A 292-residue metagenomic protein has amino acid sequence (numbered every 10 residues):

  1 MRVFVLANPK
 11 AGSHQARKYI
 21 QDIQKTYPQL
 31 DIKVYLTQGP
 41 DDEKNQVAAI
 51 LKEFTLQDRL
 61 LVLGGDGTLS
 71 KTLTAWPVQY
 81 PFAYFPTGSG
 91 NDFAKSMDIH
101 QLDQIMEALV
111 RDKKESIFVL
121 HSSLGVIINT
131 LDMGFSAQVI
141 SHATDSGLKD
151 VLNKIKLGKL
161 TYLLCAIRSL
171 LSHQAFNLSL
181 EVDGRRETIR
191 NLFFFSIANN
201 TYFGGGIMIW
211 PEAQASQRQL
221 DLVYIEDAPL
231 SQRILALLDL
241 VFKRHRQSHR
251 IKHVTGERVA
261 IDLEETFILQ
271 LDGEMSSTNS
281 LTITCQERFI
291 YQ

Functional and structural regions predicted by a protein language model:
M1-L60, S70, T74: ATP/NTP phosphate-donor binding region
P9, L131-F135, A198-T201, D227: Glycine-rich beta-alpha junction loops
P9, L63-G65, F85-T87: Glycine-rich beta-strand-to-loop/alpha-helix junction loops that act as flexible
T37, Q79-A83, T87-N191: Catalytic core of DAGKc-family lipid kinases
E43-K44, T68-S70, S136, T278: Short, well-ordered alpha-helical microsegments
D132, S196-W210, M275: Glycine-rich phosphate/pyrophosphate-binding beta-alpha loops
L148-L160, F203-G205, P211-S231: Gly/Ser/Thr-rich active-site loops/lids in small-molecule metabolic enzymes that frequently grip phosphoryl groups
V182-G184, I189, Q214-Q217, D221-Q292: ATP/nucleoside-binding phosphotransfer catalytic cores, i.e., glycine-rich phosphate-binding loops
